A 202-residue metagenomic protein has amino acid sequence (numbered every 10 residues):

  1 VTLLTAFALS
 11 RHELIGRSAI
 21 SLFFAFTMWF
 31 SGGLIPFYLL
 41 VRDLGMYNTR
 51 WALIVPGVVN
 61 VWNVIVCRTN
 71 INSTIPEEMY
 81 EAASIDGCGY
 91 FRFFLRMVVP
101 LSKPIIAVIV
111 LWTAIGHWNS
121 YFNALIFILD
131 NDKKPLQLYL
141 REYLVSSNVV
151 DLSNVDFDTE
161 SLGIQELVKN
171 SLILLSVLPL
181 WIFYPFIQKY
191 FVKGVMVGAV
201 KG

Functional and structural regions predicted by a protein language model:
V1-G202: A hydrophobic, multi-pass inner-membrane permease signature
